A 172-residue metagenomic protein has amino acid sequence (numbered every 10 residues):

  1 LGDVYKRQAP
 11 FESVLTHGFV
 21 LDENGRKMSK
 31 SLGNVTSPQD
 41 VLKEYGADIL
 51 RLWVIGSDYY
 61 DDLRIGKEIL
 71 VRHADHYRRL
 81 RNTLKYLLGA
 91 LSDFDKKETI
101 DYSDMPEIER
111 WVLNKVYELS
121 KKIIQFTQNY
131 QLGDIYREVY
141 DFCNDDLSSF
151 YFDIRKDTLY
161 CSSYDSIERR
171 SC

Functional and structural regions predicted by a protein language model:
L1-Y5: Short, small-residue-biased leader/transition segments that mark boundaries at the very start of proteins
R7-C172: Long, charged, mostly alpha-helical binding arms that flank functional sites
